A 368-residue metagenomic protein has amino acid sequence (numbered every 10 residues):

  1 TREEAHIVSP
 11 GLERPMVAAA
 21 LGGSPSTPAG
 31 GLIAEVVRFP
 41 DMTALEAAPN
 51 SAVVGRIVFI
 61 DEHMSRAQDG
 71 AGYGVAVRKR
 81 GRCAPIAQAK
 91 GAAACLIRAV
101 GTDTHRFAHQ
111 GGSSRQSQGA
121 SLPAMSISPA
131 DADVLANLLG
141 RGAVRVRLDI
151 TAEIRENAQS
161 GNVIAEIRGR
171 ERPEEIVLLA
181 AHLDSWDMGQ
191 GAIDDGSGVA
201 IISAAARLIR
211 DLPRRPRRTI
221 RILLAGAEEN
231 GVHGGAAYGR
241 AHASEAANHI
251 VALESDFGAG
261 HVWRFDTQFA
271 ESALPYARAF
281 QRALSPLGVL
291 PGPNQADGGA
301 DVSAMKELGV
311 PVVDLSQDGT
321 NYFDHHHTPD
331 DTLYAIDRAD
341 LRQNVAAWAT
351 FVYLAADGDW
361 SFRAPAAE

Functional and structural regions predicted by a protein language model:
T1-E3, S128, Q159-D184: Acidic/His- and Gly-rich active-site-bordering loop/insert found across diverse amide/peptide-bond hydrolases
T1-I57, D61-D69: Noncatalytic luminal/extracellular "stalk/propeptide" segments of secretory-pathway proteins
T1-M16, I97-Q116, S160: Protein/peptide-recognition domains central to ubiquitin and immune signaling
E13-R14, A34, L122-I127, A132-D133 (+3 more regions): Metal-dependent peptidase/peptidase-like ectodomains
R38, I57-D61, A93-R98, A124-S126 (+9 more regions): Structural recognition of the beta-strand scaffold that forms the well-ordered cores of secreted hydrolase catalytic
A52, A84, Q88-A93, I97-V144 (+3 more regions): Loop-rich non-cytosolic ectodomains and luminal regions
K79-R80, A84-A87, V163, E175 (+2 more regions): Alpha-helical metal-binding/catalytic segments enriched in His/Glu/Asp
R207, D211, R218, F323-E368: His/Asp/Glu-rich mid-to-C-terminal helical/loop segments that flank catalytic regions of hydrolases
